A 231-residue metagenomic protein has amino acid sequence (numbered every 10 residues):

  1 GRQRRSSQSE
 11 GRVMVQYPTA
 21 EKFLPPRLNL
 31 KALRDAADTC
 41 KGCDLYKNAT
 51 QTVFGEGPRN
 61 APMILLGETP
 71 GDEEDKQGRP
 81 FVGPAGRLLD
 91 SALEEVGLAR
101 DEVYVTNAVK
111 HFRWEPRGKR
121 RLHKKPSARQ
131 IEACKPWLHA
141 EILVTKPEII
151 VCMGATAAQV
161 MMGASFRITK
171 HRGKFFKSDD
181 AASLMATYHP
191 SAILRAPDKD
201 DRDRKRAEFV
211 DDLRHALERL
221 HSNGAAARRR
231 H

Functional and structural regions predicted by a protein language model:
G1-V13: Short, Lys/Arg-enriched N-terminal segments with co-localized hydrophobic residues within the first ~10-30 amino acids
R12-H231: A polyanion-binding, active-site-adjacent surface
